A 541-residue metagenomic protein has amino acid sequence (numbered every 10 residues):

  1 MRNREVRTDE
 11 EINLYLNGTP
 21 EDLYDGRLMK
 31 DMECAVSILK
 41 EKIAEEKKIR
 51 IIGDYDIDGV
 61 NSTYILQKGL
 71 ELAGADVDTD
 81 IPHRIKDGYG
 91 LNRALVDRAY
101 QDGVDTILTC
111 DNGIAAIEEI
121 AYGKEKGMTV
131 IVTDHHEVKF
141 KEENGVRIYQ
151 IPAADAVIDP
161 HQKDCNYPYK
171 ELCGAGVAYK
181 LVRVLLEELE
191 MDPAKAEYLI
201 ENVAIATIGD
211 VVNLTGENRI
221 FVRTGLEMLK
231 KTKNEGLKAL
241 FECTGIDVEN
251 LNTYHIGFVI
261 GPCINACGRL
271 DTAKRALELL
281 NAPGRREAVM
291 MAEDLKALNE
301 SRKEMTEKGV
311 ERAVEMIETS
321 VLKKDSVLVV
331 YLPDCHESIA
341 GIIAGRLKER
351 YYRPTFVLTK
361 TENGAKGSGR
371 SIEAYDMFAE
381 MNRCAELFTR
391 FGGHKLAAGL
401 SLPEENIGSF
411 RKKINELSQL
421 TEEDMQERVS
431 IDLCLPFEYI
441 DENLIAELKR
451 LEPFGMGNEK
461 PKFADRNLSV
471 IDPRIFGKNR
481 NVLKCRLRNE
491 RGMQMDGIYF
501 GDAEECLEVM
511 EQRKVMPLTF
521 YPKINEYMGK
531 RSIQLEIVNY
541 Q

Functional and structural regions predicted by a protein language model:
M1, L108, N265, L448 (+1 more regions): A residue-level signal for conserved active-site and pocket-lining positions in enzyme catalytic cores
R2-T106, K126-G127, N144-G145, E187-K412 (+2 more regions): Hydrophobic helix-and-loop "lid/oligomerization" segment in the mid-to-C-terminal part of catalytic domains
E41, E45, E287-M291, L298-Y331 (+1 more regions): Mid-to-C-terminal polyanion-binding domains and interfaces
I65, R147-M191, A196-I208: Short alpha-helices
D80, C110, T133-H135, I158-P160 (+1 more regions): Generic beta-sheet signal
A116-I117, D210: Intrinsically disordered, low-complexity regulatory tails of plant transcription factors and co-regulators
I117-E118, H135-A153: Short, glycine/polar-rich helix-capping loops at beta-to-alpha or helix-loop-helix junctions that flank or form
G123-V132: Hydrophobic or amphipathic alpha-helical targeting/insertion segments
